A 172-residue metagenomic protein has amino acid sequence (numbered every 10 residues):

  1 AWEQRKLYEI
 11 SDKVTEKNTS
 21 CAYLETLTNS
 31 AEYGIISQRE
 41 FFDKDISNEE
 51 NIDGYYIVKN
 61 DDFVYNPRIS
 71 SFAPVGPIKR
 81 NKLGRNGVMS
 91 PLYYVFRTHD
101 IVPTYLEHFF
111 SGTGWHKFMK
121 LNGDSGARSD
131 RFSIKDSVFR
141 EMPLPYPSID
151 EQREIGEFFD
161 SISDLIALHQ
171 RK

Functional and structural regions predicted by a protein language model:
A1-E3, M142, P147-K172: Amphipathic alpha-helical segments with low aromatic content
A1-N18: Non-catalytic DNA-recognition/assembly elements of restriction-modification systems
S11-V14, A31, F110: Hydrophobic aliphatic residues
E16-S37: Short beta-strand/loop turn elements enriched in aromatics
S30-K44, N86-G87: Short, basic/aromatic beta-hairpin or loop at an interaction surface
K44-I52: Short alpha-helix capping/helix-loop boundary micro-motifs
D53-W115, A127-R128: A short beta-sheet element
N86-P91, G126-D150: A short glycine-rich beta-alpha junction/loop motif
